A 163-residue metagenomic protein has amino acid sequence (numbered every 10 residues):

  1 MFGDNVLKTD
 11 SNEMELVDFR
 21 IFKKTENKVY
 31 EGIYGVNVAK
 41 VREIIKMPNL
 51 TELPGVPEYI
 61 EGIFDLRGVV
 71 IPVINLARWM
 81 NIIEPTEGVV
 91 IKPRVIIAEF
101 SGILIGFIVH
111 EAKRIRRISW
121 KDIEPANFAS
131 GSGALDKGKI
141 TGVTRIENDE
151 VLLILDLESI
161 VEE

Functional and structural regions predicted by a protein language model:
M1-E163: An acidic, low-aromatic, low-complexity terminal/linker signal
